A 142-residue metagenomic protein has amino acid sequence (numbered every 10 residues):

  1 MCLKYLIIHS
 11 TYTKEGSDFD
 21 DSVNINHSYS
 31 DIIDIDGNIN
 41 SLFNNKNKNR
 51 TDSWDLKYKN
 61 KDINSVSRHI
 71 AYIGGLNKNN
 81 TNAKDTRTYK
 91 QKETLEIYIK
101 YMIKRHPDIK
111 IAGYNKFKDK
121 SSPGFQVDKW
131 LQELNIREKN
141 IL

Functional and structural regions predicted by a protein language model:
M1-K110: Active-site-adjacent loop/helix surface patches within enzyme catalytic domains that shape the substrate-binding cleft
I25-N26, G124-W130: Short, surface-exposed, charged loop/turn segments at secondary-structure junctions
D55, K59, K118, Q126: Active-site-proximal beta-alpha loop/turn segments in soluble metabolic enzymes
K78, F117, D128: Short, electropositive, low-hydrophobicity segments enriched in small/polar residues
H106-F125: Acidic/histidine-rich, metal-coordinating catalytic segments
K129-L142: Acidic, His- and aromatic-enriched active-site or binding-groove loops in soluble protein domains that engage sugars
